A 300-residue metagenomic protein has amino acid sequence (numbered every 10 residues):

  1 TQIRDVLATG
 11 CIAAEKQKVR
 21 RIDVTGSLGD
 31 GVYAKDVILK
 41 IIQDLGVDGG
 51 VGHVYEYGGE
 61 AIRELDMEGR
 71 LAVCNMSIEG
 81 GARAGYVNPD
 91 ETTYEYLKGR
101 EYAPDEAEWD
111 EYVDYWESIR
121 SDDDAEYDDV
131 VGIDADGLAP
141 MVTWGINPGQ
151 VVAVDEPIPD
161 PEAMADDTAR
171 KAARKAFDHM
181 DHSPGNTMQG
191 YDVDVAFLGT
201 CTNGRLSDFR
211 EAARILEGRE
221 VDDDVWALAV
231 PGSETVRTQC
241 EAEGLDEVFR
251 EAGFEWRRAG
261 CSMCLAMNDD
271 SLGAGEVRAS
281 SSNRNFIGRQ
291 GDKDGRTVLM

Functional and structural regions predicted by a protein language model:
T1-M300: Fe-S-dependent hydro-lyases/dehydratases of central metabolism
